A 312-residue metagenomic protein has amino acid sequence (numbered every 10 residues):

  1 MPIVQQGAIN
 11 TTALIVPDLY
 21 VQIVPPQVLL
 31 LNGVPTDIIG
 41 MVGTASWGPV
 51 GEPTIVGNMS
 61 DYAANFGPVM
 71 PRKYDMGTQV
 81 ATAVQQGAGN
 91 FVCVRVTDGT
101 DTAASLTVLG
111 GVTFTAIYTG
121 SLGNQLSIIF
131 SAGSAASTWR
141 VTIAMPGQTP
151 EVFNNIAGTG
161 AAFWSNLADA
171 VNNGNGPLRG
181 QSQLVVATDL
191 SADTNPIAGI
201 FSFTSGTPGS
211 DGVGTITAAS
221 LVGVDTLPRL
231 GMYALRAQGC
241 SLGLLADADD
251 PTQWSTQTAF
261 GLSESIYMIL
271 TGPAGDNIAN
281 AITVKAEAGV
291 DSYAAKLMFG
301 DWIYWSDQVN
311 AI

Functional and structural regions predicted by a protein language model:
M1-I312: A glycine- and small-residue-enriched flexible loop/hinge signal that marks low-structured segments
